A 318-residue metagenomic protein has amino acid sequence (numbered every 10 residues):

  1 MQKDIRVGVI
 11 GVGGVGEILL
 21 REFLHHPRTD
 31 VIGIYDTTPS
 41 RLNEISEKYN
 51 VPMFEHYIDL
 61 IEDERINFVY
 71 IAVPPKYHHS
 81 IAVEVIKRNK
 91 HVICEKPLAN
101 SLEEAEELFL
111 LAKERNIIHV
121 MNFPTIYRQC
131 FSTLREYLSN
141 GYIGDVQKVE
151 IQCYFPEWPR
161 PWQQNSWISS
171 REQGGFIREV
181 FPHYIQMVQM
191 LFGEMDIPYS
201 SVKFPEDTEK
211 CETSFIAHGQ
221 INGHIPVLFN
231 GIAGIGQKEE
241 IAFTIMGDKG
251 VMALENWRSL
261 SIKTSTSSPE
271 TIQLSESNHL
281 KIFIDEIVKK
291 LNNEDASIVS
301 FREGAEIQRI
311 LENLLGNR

Functional and structural regions predicted by a protein language model:
M1-D4, V9, F68-I71, N222 (+2 more regions): C-terminal helix-rich "cap/oligomerization" subdomain common to oxidoreductases
M1-Y49: N-terminal Rossmann-like dinucleotide-binding module
L19, Y49-L111: Beta-loop-alpha module in the N-terminal Rossmann-like domain of NAD(P)-dependent dehydrogenases, especially those
E55, C94, H119-M121, F229 (+1 more regions): Hydrophobic residues in well-ordered beta-strands that form the structural core
E107-P124, D145-V149: Rossmann-fold dehydrogenase core element
T125-S201, P205-T208: Predominantly a Rossmann-like dinucleotide-binding segment in NAD(P)-dependent oxidoreductases
E179, I185-S259, I284-E294: Contiguous beta-strand/loop segments that form the cofactor/metal-binding neighborhood of enzyme cores
L254, T271-D285, V299: Active-site loop of classical SDR/Rossmann-like NAD(P)-dependent oxidoreductases, centered on the catalytic Tyr-X3-Lys
